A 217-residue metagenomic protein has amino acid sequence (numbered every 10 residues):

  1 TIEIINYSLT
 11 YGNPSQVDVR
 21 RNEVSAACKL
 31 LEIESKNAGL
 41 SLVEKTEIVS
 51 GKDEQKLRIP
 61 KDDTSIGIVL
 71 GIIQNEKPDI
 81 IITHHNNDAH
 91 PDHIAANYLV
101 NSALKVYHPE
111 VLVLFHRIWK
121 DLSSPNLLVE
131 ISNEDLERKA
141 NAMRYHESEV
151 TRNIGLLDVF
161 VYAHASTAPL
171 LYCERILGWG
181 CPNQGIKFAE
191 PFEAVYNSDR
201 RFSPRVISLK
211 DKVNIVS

Functional and structural regions predicted by a protein language model:
T1-L112, D199-V216: Active-site beta-strand->loop->alpha-helix modules in alpha/beta enzyme cores, enriched in Gly/His/Asp(Glu)
Y7, H116, V129: Hydrophobic residues at beta-strand termini and immediately following loops that shape nucleotide-binding pockets
Y11, L114-S123: Active-site segments of SGNH/GDSL-like serine hydrolases that catalyze O-acetyl group transfer/hydrolysis on lipids
K29-E32, G51-K56, G71, N75-E76 (+3 more regions): C-terminal accessory domains and tails appended to enzymatic cores
L40-L42, I118, I131-N133: Active-site donor-binding loop signature of nucleotide-sugar glycosyltransferases
V69, H84, R117-W119, G180: Short, flexible coil/linker segments at or flanking structured domains
H90-D92, L122-P125: Short acidic/glycine-rich loop or secondary-structure boundary segments that cap or lie
